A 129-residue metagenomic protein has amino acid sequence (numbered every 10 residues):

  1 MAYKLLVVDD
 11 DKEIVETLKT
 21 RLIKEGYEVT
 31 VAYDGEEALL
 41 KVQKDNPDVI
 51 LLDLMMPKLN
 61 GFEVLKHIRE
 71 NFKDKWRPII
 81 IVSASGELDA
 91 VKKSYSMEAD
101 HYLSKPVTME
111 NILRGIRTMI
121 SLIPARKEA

Functional and structural regions predicted by a protein language model:
E16-K24: Charged docking surfaces used in two-component/phosphorelay signaling
G26-Y33, K41: Short hydrophobic/Thr-rich beta-strand motif most characteristic of the beta2 strand and flanking loop of CheY-like
D45-L51: Active-site beta3 strand of CheY-like receiver
M56: Receiver (REC) domain active-site loop signature in two-component systems and cognate sites in sensor histidine kinases
V107-R117: C-terminal output helix
